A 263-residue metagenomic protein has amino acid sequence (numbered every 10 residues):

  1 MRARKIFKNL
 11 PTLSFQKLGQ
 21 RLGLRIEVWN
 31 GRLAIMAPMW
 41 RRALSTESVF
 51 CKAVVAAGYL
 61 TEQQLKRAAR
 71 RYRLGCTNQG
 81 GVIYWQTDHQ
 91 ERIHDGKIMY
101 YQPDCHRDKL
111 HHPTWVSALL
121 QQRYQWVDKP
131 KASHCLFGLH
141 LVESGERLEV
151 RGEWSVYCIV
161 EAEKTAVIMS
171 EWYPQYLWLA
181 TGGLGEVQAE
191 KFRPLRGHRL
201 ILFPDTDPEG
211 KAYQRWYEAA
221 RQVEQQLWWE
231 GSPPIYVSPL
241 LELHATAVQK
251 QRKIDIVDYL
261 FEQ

Functional and structural regions predicted by a protein language model:
M1-H94, R147-V150, W154, E230: TOPRIM metal-binding catalytic domain and adjacent DNA-binding surface shared by DnaG-type primases
I6-L10, L18, L110, P130-A132 (+1 more regions): N-terminal cationic leader/targeting segments used for protein routing and processing
L13-F15, W115, A247: N-terminal compositionally biased, intrinsically disordered segments and leader/signal-like regions
A43, C158, W216: Charged, low-complexity surface patches
T77, I83-R196: Phosphate-handling DNA/RNA-contact segment within nucleic-acid enzymes
G152-S155, E163-Q263: TOPRIM fold recognition
